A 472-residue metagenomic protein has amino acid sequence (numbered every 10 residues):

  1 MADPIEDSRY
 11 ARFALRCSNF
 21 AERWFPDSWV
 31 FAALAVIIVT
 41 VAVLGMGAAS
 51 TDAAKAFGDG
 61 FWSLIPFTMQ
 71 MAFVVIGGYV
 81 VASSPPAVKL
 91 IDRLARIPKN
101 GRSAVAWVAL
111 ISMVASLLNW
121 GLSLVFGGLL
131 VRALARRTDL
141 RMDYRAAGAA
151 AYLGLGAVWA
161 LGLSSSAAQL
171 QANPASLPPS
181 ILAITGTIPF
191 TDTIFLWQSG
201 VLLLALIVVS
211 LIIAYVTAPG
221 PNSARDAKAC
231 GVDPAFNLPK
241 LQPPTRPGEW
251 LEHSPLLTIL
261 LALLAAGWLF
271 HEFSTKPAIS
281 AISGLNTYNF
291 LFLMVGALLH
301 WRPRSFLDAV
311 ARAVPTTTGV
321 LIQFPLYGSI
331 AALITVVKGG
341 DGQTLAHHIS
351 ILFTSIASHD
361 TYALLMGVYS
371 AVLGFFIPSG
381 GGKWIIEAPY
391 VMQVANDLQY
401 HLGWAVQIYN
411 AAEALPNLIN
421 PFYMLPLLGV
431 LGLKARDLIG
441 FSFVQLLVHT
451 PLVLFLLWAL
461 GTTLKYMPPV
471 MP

Functional and structural regions predicted by a protein language model:
M1-V75, F195-V208, I212-Q323, V444-T450 (+1 more regions): Hydrophobic transmembrane alpha-helices of multi-pass small-molecule transporters
F13-R16, D52-F57, A82-P98, A133-D143 (+3 more regions): Flexible loop linkers connecting adjacent transmembrane helices in multi-pass alpha-helical membrane transporters
F25-D27, W62-T68, A95-W107, T138-A147 (+5 more regions): Membrane-interfacial loop-to-helix junctions in multi-pass transporters
L64-L177, F376: Early transmembrane hairpin of solute transport permeases
I97-L130, L321-K338, S350-Q393: Hydrophobic alpha-helical transmembrane segments of multi-pass integral membrane proteins, predominantly secondary
G101-S116, L140-S164, I181-T191, H359-G374 (+1 more regions): Alpha-helical transmembrane segments of multi-pass membrane proteins
V131-R225, Y423-L456: Membrane-core helix-loop-helix motifs of multi-pass transport proteins
S165-A172, L326-H348, L464-P469: Extracellular/periplasmic helix-exit of transmembrane alpha-helices
